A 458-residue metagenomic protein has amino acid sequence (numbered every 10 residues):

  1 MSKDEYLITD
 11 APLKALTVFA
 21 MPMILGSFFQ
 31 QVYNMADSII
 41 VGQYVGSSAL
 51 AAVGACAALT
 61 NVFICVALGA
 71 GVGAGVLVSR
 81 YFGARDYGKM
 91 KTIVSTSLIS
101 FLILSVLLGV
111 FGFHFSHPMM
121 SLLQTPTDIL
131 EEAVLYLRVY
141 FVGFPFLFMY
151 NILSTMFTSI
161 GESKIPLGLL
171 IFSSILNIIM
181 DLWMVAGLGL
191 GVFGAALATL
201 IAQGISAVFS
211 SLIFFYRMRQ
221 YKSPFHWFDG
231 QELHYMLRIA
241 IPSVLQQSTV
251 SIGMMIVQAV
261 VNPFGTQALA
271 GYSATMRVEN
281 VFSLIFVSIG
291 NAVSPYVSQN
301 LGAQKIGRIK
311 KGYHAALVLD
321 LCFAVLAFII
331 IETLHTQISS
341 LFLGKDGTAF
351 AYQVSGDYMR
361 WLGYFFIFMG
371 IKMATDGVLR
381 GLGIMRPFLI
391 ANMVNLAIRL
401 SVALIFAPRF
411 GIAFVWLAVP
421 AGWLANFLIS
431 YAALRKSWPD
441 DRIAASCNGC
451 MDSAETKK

Functional and structural regions predicted by a protein language model:
M1-A20, V78-G143, G187-I241, V297-Y364 (+1 more regions): Short alpha-helical transmembrane segments in multi-pass integral membrane proteins
T9, L13-V32, A36, L59-V66 (+7 more regions): Residue-level signal for short hydrophobic patches within transmembrane helices of multi-pass membrane transporters
V18, V41-N61, T127-E132, V192-F193 (+5 more regions): Interfacial/gating helices of multi-pass transporter permease domains
V18-D37, V139, S173, A202-S206 (+3 more regions): Transmembrane helical elements of multi-pass membrane transporters/channels
F28, V32-L50, M120-T127, W183-L190 (+6 more regions): Helix-terminus/linker motif at the lipid-water interface of multi-pass membrane proteins
L50-V110, L147-P166, G271-H335, M369-G383 (+1 more regions): Small-residue-rich hydrophobic transmembrane alpha-helices
V62-C65, N177-D181, S206-S211, V281-L284 (+3 more regions): Hydrophobic transmembrane alpha-helices of multi-pass small-molecule transporters
G71, Y140-T158, P166-S174, A195-V208 (+4 more regions): Short runs within selected transmembrane alpha-helices of multi-pass transporters and secretion channels
